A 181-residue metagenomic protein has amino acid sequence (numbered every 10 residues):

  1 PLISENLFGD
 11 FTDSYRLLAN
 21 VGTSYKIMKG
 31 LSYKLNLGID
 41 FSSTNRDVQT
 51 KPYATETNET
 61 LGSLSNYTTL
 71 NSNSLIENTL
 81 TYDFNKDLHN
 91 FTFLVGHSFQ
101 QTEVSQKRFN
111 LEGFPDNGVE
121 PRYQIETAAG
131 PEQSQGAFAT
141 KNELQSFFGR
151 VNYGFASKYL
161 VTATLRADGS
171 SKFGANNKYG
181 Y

Functional and structural regions predicted by a protein language model:
P1-I3, V48-S63, S105-S134: Surface-exposed loop/turn segments flanking beta-strands in extracellular/periplasmic regions
L2-D40, T44-V48, N66-N85, T92 (+3 more regions): Outer-membrane beta-barrel transmembrane strands
G38-D40, P52, E112, D168 (+1 more regions): Flexible domain-boundary/linker segments
T92-S98: Extended hydrophobic secondary-structure segments that form protein cores and membrane-embedded regions
F99-E103: Glycine-rich, aromatic-flanked loop segments that form ligand/cofactor-binding clefts across common enzyme folds
G118, G180-Y181: Feature captures outer-membrane beta-barrel proteins of Gram-negative bacteria and organelles
S171-N176: Solvent-exposed loop/turn segments connecting transmembrane beta-strands in outer-membrane beta-barrel proteins
